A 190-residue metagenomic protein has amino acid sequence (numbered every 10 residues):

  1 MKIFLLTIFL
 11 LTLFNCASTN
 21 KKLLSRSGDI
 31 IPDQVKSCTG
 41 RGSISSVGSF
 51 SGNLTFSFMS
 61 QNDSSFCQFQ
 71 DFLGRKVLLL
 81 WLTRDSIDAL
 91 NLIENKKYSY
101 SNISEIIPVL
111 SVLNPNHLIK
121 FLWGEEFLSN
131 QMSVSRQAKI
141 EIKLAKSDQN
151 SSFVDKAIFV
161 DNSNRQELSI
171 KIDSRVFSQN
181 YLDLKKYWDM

Functional and structural regions predicted by a protein language model:
M1-F4: Positively charged n-region of N-terminal signal peptides that target proteins for export
T12-N15: C-terminal motif of bacterial Sec signal peptides marking the signal peptidase cleavage site
A17, N91-E94, V134-M190: Non-transmembrane domains of secretory- and envelope-associated proteins
A17-L23: Bacterial lipoprotein signal-peptidase II cleavage site
I30-S49: A short, Trp-centered hydrophobic/proline-enriched beta-strand micro-motif
G40-S45, C67-Q70, K156-D161: Short beta-strand segments that buttress and anchor functional surface loops
S64-N116: An acidic-aromatic
S104-E141: Extended, positively charged loop/linker patches that create polyanion-binding surfaces
